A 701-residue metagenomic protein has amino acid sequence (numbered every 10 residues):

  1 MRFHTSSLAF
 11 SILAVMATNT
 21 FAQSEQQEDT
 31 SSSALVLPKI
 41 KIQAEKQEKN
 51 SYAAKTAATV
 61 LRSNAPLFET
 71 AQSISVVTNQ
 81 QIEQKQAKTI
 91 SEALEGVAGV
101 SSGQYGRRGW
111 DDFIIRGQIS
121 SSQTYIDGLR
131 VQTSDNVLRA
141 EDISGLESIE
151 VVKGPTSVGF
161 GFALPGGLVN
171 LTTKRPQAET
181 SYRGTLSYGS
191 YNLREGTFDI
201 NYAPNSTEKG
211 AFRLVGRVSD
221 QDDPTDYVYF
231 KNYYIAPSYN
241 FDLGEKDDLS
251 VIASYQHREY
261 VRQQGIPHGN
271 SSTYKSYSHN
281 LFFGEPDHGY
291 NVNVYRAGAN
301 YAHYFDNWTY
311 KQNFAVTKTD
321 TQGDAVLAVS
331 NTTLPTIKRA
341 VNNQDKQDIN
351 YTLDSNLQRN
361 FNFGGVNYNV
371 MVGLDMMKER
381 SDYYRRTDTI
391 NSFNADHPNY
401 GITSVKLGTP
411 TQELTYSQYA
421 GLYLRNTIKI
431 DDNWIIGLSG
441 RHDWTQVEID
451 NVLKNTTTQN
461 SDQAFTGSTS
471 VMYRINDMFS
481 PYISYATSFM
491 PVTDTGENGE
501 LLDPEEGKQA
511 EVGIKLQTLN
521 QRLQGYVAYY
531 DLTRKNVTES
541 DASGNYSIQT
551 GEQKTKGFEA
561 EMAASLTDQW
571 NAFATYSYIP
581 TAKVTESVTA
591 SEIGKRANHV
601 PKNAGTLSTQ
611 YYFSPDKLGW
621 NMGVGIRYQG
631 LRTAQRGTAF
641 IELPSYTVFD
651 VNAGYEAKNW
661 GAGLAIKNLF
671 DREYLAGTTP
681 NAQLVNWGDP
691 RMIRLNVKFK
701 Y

Functional and structural regions predicted by a protein language model:
L37-E179, V512: Acidic, small-polar-rich N-terminal luminal/periplasmic segments of exported/outer-membrane proteins
S144-E147, V158-P237, L243-D247, Y295 (+1 more regions): Outer-membrane beta-barrel translocator/receptor signature
S219-D223, I235-A302, N313, K318-D348 (+3 more regions): Acidic/polar loop-and-plug regions of large Gram-negative outer-membrane beta-barrel proteins
D242-G244, S254, D348, V366-E379 (+5 more regions): Structural signature of Gram-negative outer-membrane beta-barrels, strongest in the C-terminal barrel of TonB-dependent
A297-T319, R339-D450: Face-selective signature of the C-terminal outer-membrane beta-barrel domain
N300-A315, T319-L327, P481, E505-S565 (+2 more regions): Membrane-embedded beta-barrel scaffold of Gram-negative outer-membrane proteins
N433, Q549-R636, F670, N696-K700: Gram-negative outer-membrane beta-barrel transporters
A572, R627-Q635, G654-Y701: C-terminal beta-signal and adjacent terminal beta-strands/loops of Gram-negative outer-membrane beta-barrel proteins
